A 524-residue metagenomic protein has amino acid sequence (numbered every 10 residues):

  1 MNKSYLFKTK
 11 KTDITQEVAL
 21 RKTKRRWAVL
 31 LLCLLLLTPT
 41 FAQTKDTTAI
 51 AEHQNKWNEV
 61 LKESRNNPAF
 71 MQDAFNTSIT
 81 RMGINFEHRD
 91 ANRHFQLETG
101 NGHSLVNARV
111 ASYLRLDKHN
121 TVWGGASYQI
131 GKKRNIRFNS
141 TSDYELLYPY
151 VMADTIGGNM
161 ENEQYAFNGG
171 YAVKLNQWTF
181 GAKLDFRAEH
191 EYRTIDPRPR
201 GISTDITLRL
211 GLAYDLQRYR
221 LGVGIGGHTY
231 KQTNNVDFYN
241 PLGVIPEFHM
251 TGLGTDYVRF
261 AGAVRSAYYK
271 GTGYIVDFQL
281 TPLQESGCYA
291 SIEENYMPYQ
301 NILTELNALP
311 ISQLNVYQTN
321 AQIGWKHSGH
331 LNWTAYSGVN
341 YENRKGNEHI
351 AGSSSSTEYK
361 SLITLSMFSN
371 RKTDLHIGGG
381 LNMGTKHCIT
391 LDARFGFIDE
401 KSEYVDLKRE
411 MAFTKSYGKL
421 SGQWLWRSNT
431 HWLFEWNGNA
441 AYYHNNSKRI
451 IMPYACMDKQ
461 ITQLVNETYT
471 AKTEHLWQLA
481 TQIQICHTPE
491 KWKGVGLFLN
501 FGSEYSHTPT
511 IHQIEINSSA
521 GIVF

Functional and structural regions predicted by a protein language model:
D46-A49, H512-F524: Outer-membrane beta-barrel "beta-signal"
N76-M82, K118-G124, N176-A182, Q217-V223 (+7 more regions): Outer-envelope beta-barrel architecture signal
F86-N92, Y128-K132, V173-Q177, F186-H190 (+11 more regions): Transmembrane beta-strands of outer-membrane beta-barrel pores
N92-T99, N135-T141, Y192-R200, N234-P241 (+5 more regions): Outer-membrane beta-barrel translocator domains and adjoining extracellular loop/strand segments of Gram-negative
E98-S104, G157-E161, R198-I202, S266-T272 (+5 more regions): Replace "Gram-negative outer membrane beta-barrel proteins" with "bacterial and organellar outer membrane beta-barrel
A108-L114, F167-V173, L208-Y214, V276-P282 (+8 more regions): Residues on the lipid-exposed face of transmembrane beta-strands in outer-membrane beta-barrel proteins
R137-V151, T194, G224-K270, P298-I311 (+1 more regions): Short, flexible helix-coil linker/hinge segments at the edges of structured domains or between repeats
Y257-T390: Long, internal scaffold/assembly segments composed of regular secondary structure
